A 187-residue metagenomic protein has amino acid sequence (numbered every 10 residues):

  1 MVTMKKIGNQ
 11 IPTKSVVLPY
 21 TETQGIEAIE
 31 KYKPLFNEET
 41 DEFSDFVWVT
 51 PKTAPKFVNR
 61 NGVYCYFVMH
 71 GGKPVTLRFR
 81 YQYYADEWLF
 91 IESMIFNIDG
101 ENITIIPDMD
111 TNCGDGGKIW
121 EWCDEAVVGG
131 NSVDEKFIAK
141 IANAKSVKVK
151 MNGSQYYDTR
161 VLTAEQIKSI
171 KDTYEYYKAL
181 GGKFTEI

Functional and structural regions predicted by a protein language model:
V2-I187: A generic "folded-domain core" signal
